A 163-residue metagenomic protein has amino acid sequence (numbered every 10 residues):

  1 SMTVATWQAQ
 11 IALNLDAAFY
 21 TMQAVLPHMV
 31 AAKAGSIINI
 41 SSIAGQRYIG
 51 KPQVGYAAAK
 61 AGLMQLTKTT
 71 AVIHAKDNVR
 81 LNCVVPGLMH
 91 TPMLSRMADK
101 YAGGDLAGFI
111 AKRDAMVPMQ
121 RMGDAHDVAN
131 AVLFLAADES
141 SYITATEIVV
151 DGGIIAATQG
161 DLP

Functional and structural regions predicted by a protein language model:
M2, Y48-A57, T69, M97: Active-site loop-to-helix junction immediately N-terminal to the catalytic Tyr of the SDR YXXXK motif in Rossmann-fold
T3-I11, I37, R113: Substrate-binding pocket helix/loop in short-chain dehydrogenase/reductase
M22, A59, T67: Active-site helix of classical SDR
P27, V72-I73, S141: Alpha-helical segment proximal to the catalytic Tyr-Lys
S42: Residue(s) in the substrate-gating loop at a strand-loop-helix junction that position the organic substrate next
A75, R80, I143-A145: Short, small/polar-rich loop/turn modules that mediate ligand/substrate recognition or access, typified
L133, T144-P163: Short C-terminal tail/terminal secondary-structure segment of NAD(P)H-dependent dehydrogenase/reductase domains
